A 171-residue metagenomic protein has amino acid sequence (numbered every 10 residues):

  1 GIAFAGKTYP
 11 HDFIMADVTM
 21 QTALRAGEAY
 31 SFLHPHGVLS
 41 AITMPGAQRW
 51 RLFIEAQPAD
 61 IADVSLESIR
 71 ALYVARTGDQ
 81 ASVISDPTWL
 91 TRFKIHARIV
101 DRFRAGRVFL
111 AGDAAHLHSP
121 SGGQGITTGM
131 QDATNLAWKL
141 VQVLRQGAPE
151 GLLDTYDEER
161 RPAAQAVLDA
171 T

Functional and structural regions predicted by a protein language model:
G1-T171: Core Rossmann-like FAD-binding/catalytic domain of the broad FAD-dependent monooxygenase superfamily
